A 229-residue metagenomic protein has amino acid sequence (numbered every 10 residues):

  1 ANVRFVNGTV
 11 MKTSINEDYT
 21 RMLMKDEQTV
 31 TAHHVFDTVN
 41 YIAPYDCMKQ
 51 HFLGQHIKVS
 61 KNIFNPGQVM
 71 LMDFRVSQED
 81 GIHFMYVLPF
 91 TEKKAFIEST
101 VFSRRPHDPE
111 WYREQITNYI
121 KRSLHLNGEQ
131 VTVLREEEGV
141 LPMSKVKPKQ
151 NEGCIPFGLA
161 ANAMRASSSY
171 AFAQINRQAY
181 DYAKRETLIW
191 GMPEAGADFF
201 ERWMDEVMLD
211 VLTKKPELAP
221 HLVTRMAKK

Functional and structural regions predicted by a protein language model:
N2-V131, P142-K149: Predominantly flavin-linked oxidoreductase catalytic cores and closely associated redox partners
V87, E92-K94, Q150-S167: Short FAD-binding loop at a beta-strand-to-alpha-helix junction that anchors the flavin cofactor in diverse
R104, D108, S167, V211: Conserved aromatic-histidine-acidic binding/catalytic patches
R105-E137, I155, N176-F199: Flavin-binding catalytic cores
E138-P142, A161-M164: Short, catalytically relevant binding-site loops at active-site mouths
M143-V146, S167-S169, V207: Short secondary-structure capping micro-motifs at structural edges
A160-D181: A conserved FAD-binding loop/helix module that cradles the flavin
Y180-K229: C-terminal helical "tail/cap" subdomain of flavin- and related membrane-associated enzymes
